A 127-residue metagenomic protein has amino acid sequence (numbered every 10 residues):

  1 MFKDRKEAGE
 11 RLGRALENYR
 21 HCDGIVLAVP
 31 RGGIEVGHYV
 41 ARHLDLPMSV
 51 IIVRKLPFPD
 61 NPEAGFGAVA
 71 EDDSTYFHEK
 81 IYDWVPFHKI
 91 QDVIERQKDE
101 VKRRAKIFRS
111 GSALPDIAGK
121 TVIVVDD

Functional and structural regions predicted by a protein language model:
M1-D126: PRPP-associated nucleotide enzymes
